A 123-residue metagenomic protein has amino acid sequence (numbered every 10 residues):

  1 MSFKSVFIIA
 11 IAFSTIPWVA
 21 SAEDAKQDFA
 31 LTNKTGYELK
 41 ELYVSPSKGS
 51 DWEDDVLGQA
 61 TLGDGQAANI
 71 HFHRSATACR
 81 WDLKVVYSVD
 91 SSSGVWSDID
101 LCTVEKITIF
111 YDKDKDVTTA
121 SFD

Functional and structural regions predicted by a protein language model:
M1-F7: Bacterial N-terminal signal peptides that target proteins for export
I8-I16: Bacterial N-terminal signal peptides
A20-T77, K84-D123: Intrinsically disordered, low-complexity segments enriched in small/polar residues
